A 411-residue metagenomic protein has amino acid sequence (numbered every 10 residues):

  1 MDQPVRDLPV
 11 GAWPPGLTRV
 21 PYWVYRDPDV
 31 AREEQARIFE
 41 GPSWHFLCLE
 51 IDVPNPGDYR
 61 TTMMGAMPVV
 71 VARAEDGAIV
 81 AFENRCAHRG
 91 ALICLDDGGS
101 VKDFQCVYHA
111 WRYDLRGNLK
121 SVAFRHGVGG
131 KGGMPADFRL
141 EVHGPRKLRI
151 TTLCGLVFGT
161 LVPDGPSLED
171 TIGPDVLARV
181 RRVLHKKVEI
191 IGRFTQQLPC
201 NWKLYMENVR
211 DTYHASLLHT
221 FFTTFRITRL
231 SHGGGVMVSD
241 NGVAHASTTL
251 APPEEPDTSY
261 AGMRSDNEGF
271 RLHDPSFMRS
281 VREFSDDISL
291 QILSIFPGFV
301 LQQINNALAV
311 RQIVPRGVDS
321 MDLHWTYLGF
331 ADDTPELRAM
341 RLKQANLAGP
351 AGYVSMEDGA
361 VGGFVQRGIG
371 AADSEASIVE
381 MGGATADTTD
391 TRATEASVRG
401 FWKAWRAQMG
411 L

Functional and structural regions predicted by a protein language model:
M1-D2, W23-P28, P68, H109-R116 (+3 more regions): Short low-complexity stretches enriched in small and charged residues
D2, D7-P21: Short, contiguous pre-domain boundary segments
T18-V20, V24-M64: Non-catalytic accessory segments flanking enzyme active sites
Q35-W44, R116, G127-G133, S374-E375 (+1 more regions): Short, charged helix-to-loop "capping" segments that act as catalytic/coupling loops
P42-V53, G129-M134, Q291-P297: Short Pro/Gly-enriched beta-strand edge/turn motifs at strand-loop
V53-P163, D170, P174: Rieske [2Fe-2S] iron-sulfur-binding domain
R73, A78, L148-L411: C-terminal catalytic domain of Rieske-type non-heme iron oxygenases
